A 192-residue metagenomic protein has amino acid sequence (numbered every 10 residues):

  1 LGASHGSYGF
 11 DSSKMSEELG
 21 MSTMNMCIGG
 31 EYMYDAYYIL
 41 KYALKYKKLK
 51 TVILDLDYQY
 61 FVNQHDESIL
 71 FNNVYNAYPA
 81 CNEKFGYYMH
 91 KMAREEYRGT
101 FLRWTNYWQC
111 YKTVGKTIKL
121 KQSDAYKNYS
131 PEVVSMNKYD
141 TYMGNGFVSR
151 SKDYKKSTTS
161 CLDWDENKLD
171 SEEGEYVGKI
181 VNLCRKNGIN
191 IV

Functional and structural regions predicted by a protein language model:
L1-G2: Short hydrophobic beta-strand that contains or immediately precedes a catalytic carboxylate
H5-H90: Membrane-embedded segments
F71-N190: Secreted/periplasmic serine-hydrolase-like ester/acetyl group-modifying domain
